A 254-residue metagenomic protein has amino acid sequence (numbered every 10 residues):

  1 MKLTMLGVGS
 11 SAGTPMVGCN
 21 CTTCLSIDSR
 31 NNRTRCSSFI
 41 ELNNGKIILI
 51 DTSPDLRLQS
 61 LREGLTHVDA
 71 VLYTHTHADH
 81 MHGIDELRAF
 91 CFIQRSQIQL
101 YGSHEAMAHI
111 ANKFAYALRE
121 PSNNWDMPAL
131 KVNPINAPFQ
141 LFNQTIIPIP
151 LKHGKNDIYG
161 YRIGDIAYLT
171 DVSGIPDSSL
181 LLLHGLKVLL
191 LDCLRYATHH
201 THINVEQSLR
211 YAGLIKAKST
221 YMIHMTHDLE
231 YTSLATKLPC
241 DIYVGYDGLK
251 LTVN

Functional and structural regions predicted by a protein language model:
M1-L169, T232-V253: Binuclear metal-dependent hydrolase catalytic cores
G174-N254: Cap/insert and terminal regions of metallo-dependent hydrolase folds
